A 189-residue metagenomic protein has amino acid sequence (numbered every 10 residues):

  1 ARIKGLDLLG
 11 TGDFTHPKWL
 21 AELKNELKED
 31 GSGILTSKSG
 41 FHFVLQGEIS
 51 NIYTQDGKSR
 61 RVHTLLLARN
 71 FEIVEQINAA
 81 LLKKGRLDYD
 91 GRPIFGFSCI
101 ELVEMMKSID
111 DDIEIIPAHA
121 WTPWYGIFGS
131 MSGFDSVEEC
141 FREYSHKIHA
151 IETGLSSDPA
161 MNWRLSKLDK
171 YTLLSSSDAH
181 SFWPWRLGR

Functional and structural regions predicted by a protein language model:
A1-W19, E114-I116: Divalent metal-dependent hydrolysis catalytic cores, especially in the metallo-beta-lactamase
R2-I3, N25-E29, E143, W163-T172: Short, surface-exposed basic-aromatic patches at helix termini and helix-loop junctions that form
L9-T11, F43-G47, I115-P117, I151-T153 (+1 more regions): Hydrophobic faces of well-ordered beta-strands that scaffold small-molecule active sites in alpha/beta enzyme cores
T15-H16, I49-N51, H119-T122, L155-S157 (+1 more regions): Active-site-proximal loop/turn and secondary-structure-junction residues that shape catalytic pockets, frequently
A21-H149: Extended substrate/RNA-proximal surfaces in nucleic-acid metabolism proteins
L35, R186-R189: Short, intrinsically disordered, charge-balanced linker/junction segments flanking boundaries in proteins
I151-P159, S166: Acidic/histidine-rich catalytic cores of soluble enzymes
K170-L187: Short acidic/histidine-rich active-site segments
